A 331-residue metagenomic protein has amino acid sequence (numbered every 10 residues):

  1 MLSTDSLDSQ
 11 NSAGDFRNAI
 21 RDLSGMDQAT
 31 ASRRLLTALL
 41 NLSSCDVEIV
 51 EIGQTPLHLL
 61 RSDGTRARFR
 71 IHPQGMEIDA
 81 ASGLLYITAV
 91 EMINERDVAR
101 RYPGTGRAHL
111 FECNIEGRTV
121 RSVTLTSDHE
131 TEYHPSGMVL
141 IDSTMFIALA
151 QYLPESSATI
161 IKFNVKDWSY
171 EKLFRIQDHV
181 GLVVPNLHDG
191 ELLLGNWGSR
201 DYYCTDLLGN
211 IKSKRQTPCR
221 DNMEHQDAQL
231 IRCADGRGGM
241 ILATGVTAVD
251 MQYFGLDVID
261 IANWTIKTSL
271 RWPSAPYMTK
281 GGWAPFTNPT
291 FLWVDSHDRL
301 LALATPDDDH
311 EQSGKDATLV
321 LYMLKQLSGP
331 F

Functional and structural regions predicted by a protein language model:
A19-Q28, L60-A99: Beta-strand-rich domains and repeat architectures in extracellular enzymes and scaffolds, especially beta-propellers
G53-A67, T119-D128, S169-R175, I211-P218 (+1 more regions): A short beta-strand motif characteristic of beta-propeller blades
R70-E77, H129-G137, I176-L187, R220-C233 (+1 more regions): Repeated scaffold domains used in trafficking and secretory/extracellular systems, primarily beta-propellers
A81-G83, D142-T144, H188-E191, R237-G239 (+1 more regions): Short coil/turn segments that connect the beta-strands within blades of beta-propeller domains
E95-F111, P154-I161, S199-T205, G238 (+2 more regions): Structural motif
P103-F111, I115-I141: Blade-loop segments of beta-propeller domains
N114-R118, F163-W168, D206-N210, I261-N263: Short loop/turn segments that connect beta-strands within beta-propeller blades
D221-T268: Loop/turn-rich, solvent-exposed surfaces of beta-rich toroidal or solenoidal domains
